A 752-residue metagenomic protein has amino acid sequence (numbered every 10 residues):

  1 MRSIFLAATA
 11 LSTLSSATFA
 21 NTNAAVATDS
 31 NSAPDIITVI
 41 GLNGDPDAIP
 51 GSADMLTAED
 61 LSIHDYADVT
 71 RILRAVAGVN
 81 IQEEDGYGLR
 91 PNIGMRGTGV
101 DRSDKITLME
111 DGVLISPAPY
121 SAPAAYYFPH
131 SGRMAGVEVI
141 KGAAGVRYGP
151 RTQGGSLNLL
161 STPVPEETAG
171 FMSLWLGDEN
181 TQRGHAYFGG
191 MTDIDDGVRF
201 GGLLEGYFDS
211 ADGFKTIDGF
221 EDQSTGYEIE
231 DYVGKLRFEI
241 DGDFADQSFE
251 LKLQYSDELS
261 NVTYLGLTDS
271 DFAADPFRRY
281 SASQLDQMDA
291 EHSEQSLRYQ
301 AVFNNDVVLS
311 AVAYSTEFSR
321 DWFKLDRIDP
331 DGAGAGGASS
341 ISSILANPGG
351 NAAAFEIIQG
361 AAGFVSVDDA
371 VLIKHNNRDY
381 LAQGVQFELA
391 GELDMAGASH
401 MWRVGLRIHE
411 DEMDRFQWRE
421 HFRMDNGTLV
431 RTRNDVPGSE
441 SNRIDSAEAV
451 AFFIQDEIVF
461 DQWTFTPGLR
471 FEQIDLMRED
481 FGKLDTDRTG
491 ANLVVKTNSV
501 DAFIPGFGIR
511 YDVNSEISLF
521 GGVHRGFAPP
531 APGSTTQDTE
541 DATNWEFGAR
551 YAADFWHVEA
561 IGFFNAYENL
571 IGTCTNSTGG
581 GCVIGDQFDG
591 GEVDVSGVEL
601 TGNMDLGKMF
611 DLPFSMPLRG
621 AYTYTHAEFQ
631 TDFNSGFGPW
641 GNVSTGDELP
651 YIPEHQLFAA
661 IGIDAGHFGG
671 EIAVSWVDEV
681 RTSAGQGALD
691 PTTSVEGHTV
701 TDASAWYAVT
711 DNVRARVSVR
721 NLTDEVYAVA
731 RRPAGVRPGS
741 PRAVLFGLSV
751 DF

Functional and structural regions predicted by a protein language model:
N21-S62, T70, V302: Short, acidic, small-residue-rich periplasmic hinge/interaction motif at the N-terminus of Gram-negative outer-membrane
T22, V26, A390, M395-G397 (+7 more regions): Gram-negative outer-membrane beta-barrel transporters
T70, R74-P117: Extracytoplasmic beta-strand/coil segments of soluble accessory domains associated with Gram-negative outer-membrane
V113-K141, G234: Short acidic/polar hinge/loop motifs at secondary-structure boundaries that mediate gating or recognition
A169-F171, L176-S210, K215-N261, Q287-E291 (+3 more regions): Transmembrane beta-barrel wall of Gram-negative outer-membrane proteins
T225-W402, L406, A552, H557-E559: Outer-membrane beta-barrel domain signature, strongest for Gram-negative TonB-dependent receptors and also present
R298-V302, V308-D326, D512, S518-G522 (+4 more regions): Membrane-embedded beta-barrel scaffold of Gram-negative outer-membrane proteins
L372, S399-N514, S534, S644: Signature of Gram-negative outer-membrane beta-barrel scaffolds
